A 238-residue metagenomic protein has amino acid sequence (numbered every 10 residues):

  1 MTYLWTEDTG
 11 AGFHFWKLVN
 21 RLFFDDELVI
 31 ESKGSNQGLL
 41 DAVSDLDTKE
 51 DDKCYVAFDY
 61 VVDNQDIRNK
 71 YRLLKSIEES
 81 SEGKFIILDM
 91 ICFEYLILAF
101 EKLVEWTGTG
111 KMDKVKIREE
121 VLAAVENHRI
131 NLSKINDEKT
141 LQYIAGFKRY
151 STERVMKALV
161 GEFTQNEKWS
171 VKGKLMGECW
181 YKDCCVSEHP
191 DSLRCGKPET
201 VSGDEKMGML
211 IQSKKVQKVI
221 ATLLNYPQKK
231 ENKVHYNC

Functional and structural regions predicted by a protein language model:
M1-D63: RecA-like P-loop NTPase motor core
K17, R21, Q65-C238: C-terminal accessory helical subdomains adjacent to catalytic cores in phosphodiester- and nucleotide-handling enzymes
